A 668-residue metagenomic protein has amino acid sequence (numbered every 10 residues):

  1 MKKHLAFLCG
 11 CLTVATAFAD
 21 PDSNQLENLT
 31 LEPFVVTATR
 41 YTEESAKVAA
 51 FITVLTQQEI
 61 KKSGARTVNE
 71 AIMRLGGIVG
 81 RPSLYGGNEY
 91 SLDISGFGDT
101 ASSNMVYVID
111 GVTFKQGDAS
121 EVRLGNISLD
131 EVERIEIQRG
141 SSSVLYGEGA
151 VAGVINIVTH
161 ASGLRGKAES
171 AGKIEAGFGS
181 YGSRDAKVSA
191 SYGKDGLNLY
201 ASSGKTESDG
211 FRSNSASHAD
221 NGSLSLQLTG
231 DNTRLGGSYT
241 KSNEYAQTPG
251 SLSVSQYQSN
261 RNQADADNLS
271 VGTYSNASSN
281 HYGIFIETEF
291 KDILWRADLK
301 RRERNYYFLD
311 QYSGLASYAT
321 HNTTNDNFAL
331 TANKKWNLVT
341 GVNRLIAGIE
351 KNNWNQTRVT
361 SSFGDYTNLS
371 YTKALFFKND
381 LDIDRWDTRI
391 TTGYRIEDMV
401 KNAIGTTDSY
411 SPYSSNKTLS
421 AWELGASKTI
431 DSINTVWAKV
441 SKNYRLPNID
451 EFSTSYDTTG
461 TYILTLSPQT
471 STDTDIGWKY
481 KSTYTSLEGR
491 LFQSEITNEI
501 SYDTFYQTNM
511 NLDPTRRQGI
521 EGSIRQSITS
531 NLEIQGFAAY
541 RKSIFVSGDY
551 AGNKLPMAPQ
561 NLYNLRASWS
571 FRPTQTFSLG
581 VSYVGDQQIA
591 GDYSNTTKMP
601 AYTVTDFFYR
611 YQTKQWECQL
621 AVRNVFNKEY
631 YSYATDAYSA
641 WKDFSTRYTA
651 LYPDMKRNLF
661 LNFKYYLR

Functional and structural regions predicted by a protein language model:
F34, F492, D586-Q588, Y611-R668: C-terminal beta-signal and adjacent terminal beta-strands/loops of Gram-negative outer-membrane beta-barrel proteins
V68-A71, Y90-S95, V108, R123-S128 (+3 more regions): N-terminal periplasmic accessory domains that precede and gate Gram-negative outer-membrane beta-barrel machines
N69-V112, Q116: Extracytoplasmic beta-strand/coil segments of soluble accessory domains associated with Gram-negative outer-membrane
V112-R139, T465: Short acidic/polar hinge/loop motifs at secondary-structure boundaries that mediate gating or recognition
F178-E207, R212-P249, T273-K291, A332-K334 (+3 more regions): Transmembrane beta-barrel wall of Gram-negative outer-membrane proteins
L197, E289-D310, T429, T435-S441 (+3 more regions): Membrane-embedded beta-barrel scaffold of Gram-negative outer-membrane proteins
S208-D209, S213-S215, A219, R234-F285 (+4 more regions): Flexible loop and strand-edge segments within Gram-negative outer membrane beta-barrel domains
N333-T340, L345, N352, D384-I390 (+3 more regions): Gram-negative outer-membrane beta-barrel transporters
